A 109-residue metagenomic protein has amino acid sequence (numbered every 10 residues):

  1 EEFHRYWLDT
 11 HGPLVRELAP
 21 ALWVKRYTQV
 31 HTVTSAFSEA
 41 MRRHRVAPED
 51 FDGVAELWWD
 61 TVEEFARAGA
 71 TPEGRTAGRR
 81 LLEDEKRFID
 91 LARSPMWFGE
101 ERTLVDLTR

Functional and structural regions predicted by a protein language model:
E1-R109: Macromolecular interaction modules
